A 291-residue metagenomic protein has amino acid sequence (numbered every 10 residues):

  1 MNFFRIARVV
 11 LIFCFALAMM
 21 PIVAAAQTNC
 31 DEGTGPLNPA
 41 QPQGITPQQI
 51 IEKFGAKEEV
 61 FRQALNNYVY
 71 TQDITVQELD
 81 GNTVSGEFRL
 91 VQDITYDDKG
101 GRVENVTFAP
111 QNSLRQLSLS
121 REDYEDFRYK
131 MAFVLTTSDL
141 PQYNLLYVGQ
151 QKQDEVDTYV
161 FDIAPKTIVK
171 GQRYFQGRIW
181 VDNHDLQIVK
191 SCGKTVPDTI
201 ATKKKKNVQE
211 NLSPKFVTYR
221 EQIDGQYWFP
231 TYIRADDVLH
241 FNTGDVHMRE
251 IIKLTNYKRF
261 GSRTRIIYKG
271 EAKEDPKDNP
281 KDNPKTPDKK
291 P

Functional and structural regions predicted by a protein language model:
M1-I6: N-terminal secretory signal peptides that target proteins for export/translocation
V10-P21: Bacterial N-terminal signal peptides
I22-A26: Sec/Tat signal peptide C-region and signal peptidase I cleavage site
Q27-Q176, N183-V189, K194-P214, Q222-G225 (+2 more regions): Structured extracytoplasmic
